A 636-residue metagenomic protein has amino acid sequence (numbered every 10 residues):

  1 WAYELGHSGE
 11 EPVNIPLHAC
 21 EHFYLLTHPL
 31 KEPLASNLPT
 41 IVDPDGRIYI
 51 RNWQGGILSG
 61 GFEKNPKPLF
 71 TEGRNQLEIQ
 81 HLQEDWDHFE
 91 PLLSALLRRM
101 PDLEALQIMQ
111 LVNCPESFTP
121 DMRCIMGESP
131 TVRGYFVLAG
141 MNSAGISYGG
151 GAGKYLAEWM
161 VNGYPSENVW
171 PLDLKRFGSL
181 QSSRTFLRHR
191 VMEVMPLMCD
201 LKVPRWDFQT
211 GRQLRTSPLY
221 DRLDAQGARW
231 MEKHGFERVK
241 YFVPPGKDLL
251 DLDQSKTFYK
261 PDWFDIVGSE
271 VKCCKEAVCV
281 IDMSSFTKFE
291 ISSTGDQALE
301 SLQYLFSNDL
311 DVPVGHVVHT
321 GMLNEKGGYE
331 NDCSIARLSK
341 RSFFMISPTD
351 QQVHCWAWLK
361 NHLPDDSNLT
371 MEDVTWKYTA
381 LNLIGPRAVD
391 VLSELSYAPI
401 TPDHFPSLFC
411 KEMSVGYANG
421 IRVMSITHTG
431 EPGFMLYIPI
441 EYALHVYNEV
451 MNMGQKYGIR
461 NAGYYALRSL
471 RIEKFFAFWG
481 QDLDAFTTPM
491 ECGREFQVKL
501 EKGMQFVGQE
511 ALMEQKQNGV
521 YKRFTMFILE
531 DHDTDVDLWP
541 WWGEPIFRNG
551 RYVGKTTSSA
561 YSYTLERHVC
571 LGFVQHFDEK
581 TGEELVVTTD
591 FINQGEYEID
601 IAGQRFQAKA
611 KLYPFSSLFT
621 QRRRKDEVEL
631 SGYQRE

Functional and structural regions predicted by a protein language model:
W1-S36, E167, A443, R460-N461: Central helical "cap/lid" subdomain
E11, D45-G46, Q54, P68 (+1 more regions): C-terminal catalytic lobe of FAD-dependent flavoproteins
E11, E21-P68, E84-D87, R98-R99: Mid-domain catalytic core of redox enzymes that form a hydrophobic substrate pocket/lid adjacent to a catalytic redox
N14-A19, L38-V42, I48-Y49, Q107 (+3 more regions): Short Gly/Pro-enriched turn/cap motifs at secondary-structure boundaries
H28-E32, W53-G55, K64, S129-P130 (+3 more regions): Short loop segments at secondary-structure junctions
L30-A35, E104-Q110, V314-H319, R523-I528: Short Pro/Gly-enriched beta-strand edge/turn motifs at strand-loop
R47-Y49, I125, D332-I335: Short, surface-exposed charged micro-motifs
E167-N168, L174-E636: Glycine/proline-enriched, intrinsically flexible loops and inter-domain linkers
